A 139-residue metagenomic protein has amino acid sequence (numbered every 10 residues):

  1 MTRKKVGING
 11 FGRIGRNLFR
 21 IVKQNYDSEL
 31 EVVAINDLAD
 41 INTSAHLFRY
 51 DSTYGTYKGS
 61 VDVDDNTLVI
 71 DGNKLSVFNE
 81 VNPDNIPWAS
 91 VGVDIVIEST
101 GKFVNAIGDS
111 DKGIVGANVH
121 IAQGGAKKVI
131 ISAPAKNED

Functional and structural regions predicted by a protein language model:
T2-D139: N-terminal Rossmann-like NAD(P) cofactor-binding subdomain of oxidoreductases, focused on the glycine-rich
